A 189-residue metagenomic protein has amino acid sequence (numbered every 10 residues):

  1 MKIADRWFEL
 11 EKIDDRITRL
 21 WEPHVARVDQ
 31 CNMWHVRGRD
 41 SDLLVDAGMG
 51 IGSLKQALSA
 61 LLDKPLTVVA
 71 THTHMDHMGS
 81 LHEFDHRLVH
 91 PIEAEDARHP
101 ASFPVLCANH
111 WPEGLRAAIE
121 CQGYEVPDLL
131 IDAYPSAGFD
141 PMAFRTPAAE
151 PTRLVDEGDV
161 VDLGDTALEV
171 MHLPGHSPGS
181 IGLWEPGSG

Functional and structural regions predicted by a protein language model:
M1-D5: Basic/polar N-terminal segments that are highly enriched at the extreme N-terminus, encompassing both cleavable
R6-A60, L183-G189: Conserved beta-strand hairpin/beta-sheet module of binuclear metal-dependent hydrolase folds, prominently
E9, T18, T67, H86 (+2 more regions): Conserved beta-strand segments of alpha/beta enzyme cores
D14, W21-P23, P91, G158 (+1 more regions): Residues at the C-termini of beta-strands that transition into short coil/loop
P23-V25, H74, L168: Short beta-turn/strand-loop junction motif enriched in small, turn-promoting residues
S41-L44, M49-I51, M142-R153, E157-G189: Metallo-beta-lactamase
I51-V160: Active-site HxH/HxHxD metal-binding segment of metal-dependent hydrolases
